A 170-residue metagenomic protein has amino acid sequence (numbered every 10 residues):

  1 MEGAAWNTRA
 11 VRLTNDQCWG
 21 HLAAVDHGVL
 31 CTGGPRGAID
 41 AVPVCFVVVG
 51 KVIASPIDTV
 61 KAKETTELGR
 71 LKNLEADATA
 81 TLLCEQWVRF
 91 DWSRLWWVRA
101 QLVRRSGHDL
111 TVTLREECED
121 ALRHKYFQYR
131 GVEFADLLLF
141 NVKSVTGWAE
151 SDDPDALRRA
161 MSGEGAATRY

Functional and structural regions predicted by a protein language model:
M1-L13, W87-Y170: Charged, gly/pro-rich active-site loop segments
E2-V48: An N-terminal domain-cap segment
C18, T66-R70, L114-C118: Amphipathic alpha-helical interface surfaces
D26-G28, V42, V49-I53, A76-A80 (+2 more regions): A generic structural signal for short beta-strands and their flanking turns/coil linkers
C31-P35, E85-F90: Short, solvent-exposed loop/turn elements at beta->coil junctions and helix N-caps that rim active or binding pockets
R36-A38, K63, F90-W92: Short glycine/serine/proline-enriched coil/turn segments at secondary-structure junctions
V47-V88: A short mixed-secondary-structure module that forms the rim of ligand-binding clefts
